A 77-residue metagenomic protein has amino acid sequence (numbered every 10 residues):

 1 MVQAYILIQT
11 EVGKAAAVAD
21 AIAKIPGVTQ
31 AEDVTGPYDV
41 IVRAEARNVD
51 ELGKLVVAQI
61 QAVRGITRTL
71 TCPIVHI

Functional and structural regions predicted by a protein language model:
M1-I77: A compositional/biophysical signature of low hydrophobicity enriched in polar/charged and small residues
